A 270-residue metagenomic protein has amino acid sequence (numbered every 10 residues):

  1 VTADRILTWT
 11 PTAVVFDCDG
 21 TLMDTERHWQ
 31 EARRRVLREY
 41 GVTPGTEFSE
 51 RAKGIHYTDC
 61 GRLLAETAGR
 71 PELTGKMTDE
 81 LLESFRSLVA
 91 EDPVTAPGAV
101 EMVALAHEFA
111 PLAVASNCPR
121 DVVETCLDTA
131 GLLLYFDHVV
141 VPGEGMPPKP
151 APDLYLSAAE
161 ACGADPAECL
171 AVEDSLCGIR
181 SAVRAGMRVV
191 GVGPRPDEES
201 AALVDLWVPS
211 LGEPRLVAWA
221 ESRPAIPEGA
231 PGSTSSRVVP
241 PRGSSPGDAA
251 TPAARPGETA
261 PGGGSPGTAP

Functional and structural regions predicted by a protein language model:
V1-T12, A104, R120-D248, P252 (+1 more regions): Asp-based, Mg2+/Mn2+-dependent phosphohydrolase catalytic module
D4-E108: N-terminal helical cap/lid subdomain that shapes the substrate entry/recognition surface in HAD-like hydrolases
T21, S116-C118: Conserved phosphate-coupling serine/threonine residues in phosphotransfer and NTP-handling enzymes
D24, R51, P93, V114 (+2 more regions): Residue-level marker of alpha-helix boundaries and capping positions
E39, E47-R51, V89, A113 (+3 more regions): Short, flexible active-site loop motifs that bind/organize anionic cofactors or intermediates
V89-P93, N117, A185-G186: Short, flexible loop segments at the rims of nucleotide/cofactor-binding pockets, characterized by
P111-A113, R188: Proline-centered loop/turn at the N-terminus of a beta-strand
